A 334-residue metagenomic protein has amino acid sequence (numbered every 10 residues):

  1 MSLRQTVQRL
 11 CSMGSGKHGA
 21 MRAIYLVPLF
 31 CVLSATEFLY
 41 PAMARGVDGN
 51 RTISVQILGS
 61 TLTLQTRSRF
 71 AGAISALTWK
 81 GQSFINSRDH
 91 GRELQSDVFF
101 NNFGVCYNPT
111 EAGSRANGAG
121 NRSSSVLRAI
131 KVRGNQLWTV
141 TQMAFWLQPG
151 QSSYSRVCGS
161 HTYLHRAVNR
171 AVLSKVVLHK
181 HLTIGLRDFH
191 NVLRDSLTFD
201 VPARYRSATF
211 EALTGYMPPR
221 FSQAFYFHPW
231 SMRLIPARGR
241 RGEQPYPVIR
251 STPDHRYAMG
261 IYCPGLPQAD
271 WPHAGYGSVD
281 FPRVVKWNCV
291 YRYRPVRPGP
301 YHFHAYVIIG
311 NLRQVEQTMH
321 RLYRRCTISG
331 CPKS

Functional and structural regions predicted by a protein language model:
M1-M21: N-terminal secretory signal peptides that target proteins for export/translocation
Y25-A35: Bacterial N-terminal signal peptides
Y40-G134, A305-L312, E316-P332: Beta-strand-rich N-terminal accessory domains
R51-I57, L64-T66, I74-L77, N135-Q142 (+3 more regions): Generic recognition of long tandem-repeat/solenoid scaffolds
N101-H190: Extended, loop-rich substrate-binding clefts of extracytoplasmic carbohydrate-active enzymes
F145, L182-L186, F199-A203, V307-N311: Beta-strand elements of well-folded, non-transmembrane domains
D188-S231: Acidic (Asp/Glu-rich), glycine- and aromatic
S231-H302: Trp/Gly-enriched beta-strand surface patches
